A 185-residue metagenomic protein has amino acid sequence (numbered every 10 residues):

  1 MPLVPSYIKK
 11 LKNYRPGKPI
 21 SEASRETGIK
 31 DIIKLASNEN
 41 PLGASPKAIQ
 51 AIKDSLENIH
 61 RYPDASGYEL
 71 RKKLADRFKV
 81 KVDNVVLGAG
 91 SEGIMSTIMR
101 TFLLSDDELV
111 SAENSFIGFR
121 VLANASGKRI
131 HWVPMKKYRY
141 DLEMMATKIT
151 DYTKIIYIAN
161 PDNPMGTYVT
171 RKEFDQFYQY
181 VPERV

Functional and structural regions predicted by a protein language model:
M1-R61: N-terminal "arm"/small-domain region of PLP-dependent enzymes with the aminotransferase-like
K9-K10, S21-G28, K47-A48, D54 (+3 more regions): Short alpha-helical interface patches
H60-E183: Conserved core of the PLP fold type I
